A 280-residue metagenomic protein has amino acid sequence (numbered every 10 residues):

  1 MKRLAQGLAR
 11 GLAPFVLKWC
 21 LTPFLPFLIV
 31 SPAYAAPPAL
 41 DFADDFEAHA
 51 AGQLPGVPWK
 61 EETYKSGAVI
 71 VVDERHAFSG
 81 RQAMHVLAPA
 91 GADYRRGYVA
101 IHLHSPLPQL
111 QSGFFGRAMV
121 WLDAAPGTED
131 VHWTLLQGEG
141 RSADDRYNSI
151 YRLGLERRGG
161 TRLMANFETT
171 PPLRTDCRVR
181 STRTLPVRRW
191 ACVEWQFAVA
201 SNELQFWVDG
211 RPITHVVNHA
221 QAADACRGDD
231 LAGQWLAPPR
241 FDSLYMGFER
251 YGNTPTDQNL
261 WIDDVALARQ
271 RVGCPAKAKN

Functional and structural regions predicted by a protein language model:
P14-S31: Bacterial N-terminal signal peptides
A36-E62, A278-N280: Extracellular carbohydrate-recognition regions
D44, T256-G273: Extracellular, beta-strand-rich glycan-interacting domains
A51, R81, H85-E168, A266-R271 (+1 more regions): Secretory/extracellular carbohydrate-interaction modules and structurally similar beta-sandwich "look-alikes"
G52-V86: Extracellular glycan-recognition surfaces and repeat-rich motifs
T169-C192: Short, aromatic/His-centered strand-loop micro-motif at the edge of beta-sheets
R189-Q205: Localized edge beta-strand/strand-to-loop motifs within extracellular or lumenal beta-rich domains
N218-L260: Flexible glycan-contacting loops in extracellular carbohydrate-active proteins
